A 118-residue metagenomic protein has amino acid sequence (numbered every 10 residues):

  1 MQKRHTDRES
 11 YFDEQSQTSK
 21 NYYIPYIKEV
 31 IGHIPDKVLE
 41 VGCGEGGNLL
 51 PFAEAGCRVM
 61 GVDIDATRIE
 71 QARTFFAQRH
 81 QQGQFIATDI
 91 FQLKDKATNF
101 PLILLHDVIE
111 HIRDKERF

Functional and structural regions predicted by a protein language model:
M1-T98, L102, H106: Conserved N-terminal segment of class I S-adenosyl-L-methionine
D107-H111: A short His-aromatic
I112-F118: A short, conserved alpha-helix within the catalytic core of class I
